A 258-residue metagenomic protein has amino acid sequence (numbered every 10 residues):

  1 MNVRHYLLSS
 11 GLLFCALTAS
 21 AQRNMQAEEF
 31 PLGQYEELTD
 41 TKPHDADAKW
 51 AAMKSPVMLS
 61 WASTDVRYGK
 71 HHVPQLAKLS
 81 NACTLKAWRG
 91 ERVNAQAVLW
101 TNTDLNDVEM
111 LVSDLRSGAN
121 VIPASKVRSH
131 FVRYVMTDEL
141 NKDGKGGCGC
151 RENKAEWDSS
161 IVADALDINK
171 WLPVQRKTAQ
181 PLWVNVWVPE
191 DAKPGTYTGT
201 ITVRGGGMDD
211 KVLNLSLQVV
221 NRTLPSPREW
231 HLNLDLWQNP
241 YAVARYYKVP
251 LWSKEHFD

Functional and structural regions predicted by a protein language model:
M1-S10: Bacterial N-terminal signal peptides that target proteins for export
G11-S20: Hydrophobic h-region of N-terminal signal peptides that target proteins for export in Gram-negative bacteria
R23-L79, N102-V184: Surface-exposed binding patches on compact interaction domains or structured appendages
G69-L85, K248-K254: Short, polar loop/linker segments at the starts of domains and inter-domain junctions
L85-E91: Short, solvent-exposed loop/linker segments at the N-terminal edge of repeated beta-sheet extracellular domains
K86, V98-R116, N169-R228: Extended acidic/polar, glycine-enriched regions that form or flank non-catalytic beta-rich accessory modules
D210-D258: An acidic-aromatic substrate-binding cleft motif
